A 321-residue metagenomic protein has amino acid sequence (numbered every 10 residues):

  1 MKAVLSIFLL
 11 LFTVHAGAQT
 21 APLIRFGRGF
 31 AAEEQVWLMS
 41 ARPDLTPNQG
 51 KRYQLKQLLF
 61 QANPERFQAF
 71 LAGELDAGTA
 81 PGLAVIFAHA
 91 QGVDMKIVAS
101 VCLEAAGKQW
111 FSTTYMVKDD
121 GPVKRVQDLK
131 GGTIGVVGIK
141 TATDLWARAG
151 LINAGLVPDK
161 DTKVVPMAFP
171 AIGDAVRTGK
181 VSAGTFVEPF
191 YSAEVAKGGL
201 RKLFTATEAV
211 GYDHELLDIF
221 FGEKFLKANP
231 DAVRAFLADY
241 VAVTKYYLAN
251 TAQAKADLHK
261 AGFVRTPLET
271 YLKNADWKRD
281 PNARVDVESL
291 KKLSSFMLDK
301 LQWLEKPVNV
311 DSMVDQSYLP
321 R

Functional and structural regions predicted by a protein language model:
V4-V14: Sec-dependent N-terminal signal peptides
T20-V157, V165-P166, S182: Short, glycine-/small- and polar/acidic-enriched structural segments that line small-molecule recognition paths
Q49, E74, T79, H89 (+9 more regions): Sec/Tat-exported extracytoplasmic proteins
Q61-P64, T79, V137, T141-A142 (+5 more regions): Soluble non-cytosolic domains of exported or imported proteins
L83, D159, V164-V165, P170-K260: Pocket-lining segment of extracytoplasmic ligand-binding domains
V101-T114, L200-L226, D311-S312, Q316-R321: Periplasmic-binding protein-like
K227-L304: Secondary-structure end/capping motifs
S295-R321: Conserved C-terminal helix/tail region of periplasmic/extracytoplasmic solute-binding proteins
